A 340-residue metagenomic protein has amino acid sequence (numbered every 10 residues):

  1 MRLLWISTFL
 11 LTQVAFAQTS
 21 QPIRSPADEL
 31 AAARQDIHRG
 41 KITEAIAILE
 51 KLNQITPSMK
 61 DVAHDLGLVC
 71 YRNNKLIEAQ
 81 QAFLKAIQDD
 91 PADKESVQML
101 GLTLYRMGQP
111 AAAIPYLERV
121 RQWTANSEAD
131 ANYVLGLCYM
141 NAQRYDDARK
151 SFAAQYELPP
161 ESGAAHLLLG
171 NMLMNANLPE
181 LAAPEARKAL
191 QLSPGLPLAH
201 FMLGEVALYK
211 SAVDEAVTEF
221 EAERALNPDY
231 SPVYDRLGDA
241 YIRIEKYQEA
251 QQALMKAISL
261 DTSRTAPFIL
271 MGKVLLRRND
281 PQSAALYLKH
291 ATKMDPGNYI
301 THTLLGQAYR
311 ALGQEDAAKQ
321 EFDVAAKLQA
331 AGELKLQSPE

Functional and structural regions predicted by a protein language model:
S20-I23, T303-E340: Terminal, low-structured helical/coil segments at or just beyond the last alpha-helical repeat
S25-K51, I55, L68, R72 (+3 more regions): Alpha-helical segment of the N-proximal tetratricopeptide repeat
P26, K60-D61, K94-E95, S127-D130 (+6 more regions): Helix-start (N-cap) detector for alpha-helical repeat units in TPR-like alpha-solenoids, especially tetratricopeptide
R39-A47, R72-K85, M107-R119, M140-A154 (+5 more regions): Structural signature of tandem alpha-helical TPR/SEL1-like repeats, specifically the intra-repeat loop/turn
I55, D89, Q122-T124, L158 (+5 more regions): Structural marker of alpha-solenoid helical repeat scaffolds
D65, M99, Y133-V134, L168 (+5 more regions): Canonical tetratricopeptide repeat
